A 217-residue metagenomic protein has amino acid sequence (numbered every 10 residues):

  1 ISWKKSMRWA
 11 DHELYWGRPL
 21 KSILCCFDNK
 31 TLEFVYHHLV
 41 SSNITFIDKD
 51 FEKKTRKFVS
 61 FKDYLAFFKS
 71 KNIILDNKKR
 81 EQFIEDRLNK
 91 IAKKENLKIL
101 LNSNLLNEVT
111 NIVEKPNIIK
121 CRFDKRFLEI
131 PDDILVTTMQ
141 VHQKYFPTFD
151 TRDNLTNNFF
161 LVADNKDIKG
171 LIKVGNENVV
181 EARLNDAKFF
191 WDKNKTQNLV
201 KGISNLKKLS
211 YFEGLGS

Functional and structural regions predicted by a protein language model:
I1-E129, D133-L135: Long, basic N-terminal domains or extensions that often function in RNA/ssDNA interaction or organelle/cellular
L100-G216: Catalytic nucleotidyl-transfer cores of nucleotide-processing enzymes
